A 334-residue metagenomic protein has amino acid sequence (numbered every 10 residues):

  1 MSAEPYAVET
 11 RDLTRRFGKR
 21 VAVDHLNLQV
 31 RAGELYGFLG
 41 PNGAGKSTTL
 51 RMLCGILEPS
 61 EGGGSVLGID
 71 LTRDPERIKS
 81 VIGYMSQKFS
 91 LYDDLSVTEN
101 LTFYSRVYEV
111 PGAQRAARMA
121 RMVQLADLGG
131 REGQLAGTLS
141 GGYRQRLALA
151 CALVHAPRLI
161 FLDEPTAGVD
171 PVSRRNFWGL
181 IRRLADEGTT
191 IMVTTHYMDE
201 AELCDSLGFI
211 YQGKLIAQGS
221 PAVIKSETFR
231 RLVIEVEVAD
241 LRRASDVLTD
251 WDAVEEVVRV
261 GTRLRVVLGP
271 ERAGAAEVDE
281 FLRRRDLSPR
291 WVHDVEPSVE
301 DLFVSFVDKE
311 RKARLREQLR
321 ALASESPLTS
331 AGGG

Functional and structural regions predicted by a protein language model:
G62-R73, I78: Conserved ABC transporter NBD signature motif
D94, L135-L139: Conserved ABC ATPase signature
T102, R106, P111-R131: Conserved ABC ATPase "signature" region
A156: Conserved catalytic motifs of ABC-family nucleotide-binding domains
I160-D163: Catalytic Walker B motif of ABC-type/P-loop ATPase nucleotide-binding domains
G179-V193, M198-G269: ABC transporter nucleotide-binding domain
R230-E310, R320: Short, charged/small-residue-rich alpha-helical element at the C-terminal edge of ABC transporter nucleotide-binding
